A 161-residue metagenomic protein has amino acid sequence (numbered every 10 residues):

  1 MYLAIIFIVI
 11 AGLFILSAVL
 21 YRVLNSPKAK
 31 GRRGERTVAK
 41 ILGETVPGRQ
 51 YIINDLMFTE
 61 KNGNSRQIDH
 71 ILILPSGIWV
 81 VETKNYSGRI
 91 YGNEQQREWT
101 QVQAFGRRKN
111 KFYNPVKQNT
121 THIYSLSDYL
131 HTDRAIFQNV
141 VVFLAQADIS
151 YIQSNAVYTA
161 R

Functional and structural regions predicted by a protein language model:
M1-R66, I73-I78, K84-R89, E98 (+1 more regions): Surface-exposed interaction regions that form or flank ligand-binding interfaces
Y91-N93: Acidic/histidine-enriched active-site and ligand-binding environments that engage anionic O-linkages
